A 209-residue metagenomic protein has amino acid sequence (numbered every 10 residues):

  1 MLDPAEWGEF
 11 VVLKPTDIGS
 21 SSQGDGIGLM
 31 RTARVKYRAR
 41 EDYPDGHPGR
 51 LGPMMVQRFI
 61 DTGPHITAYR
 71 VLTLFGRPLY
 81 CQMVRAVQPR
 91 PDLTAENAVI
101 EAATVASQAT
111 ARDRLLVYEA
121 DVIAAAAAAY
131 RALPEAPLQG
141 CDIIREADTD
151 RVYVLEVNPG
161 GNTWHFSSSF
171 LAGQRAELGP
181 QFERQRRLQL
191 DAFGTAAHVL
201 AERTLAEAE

Functional and structural regions predicted by a protein language model:
M1-G26: A conserved helix-loop-beta module that forms one wall/lid of the active-site cleft in ATP-utilizing catalytic domains
G8-E9, G52-M54, T67, A136-Q139: Short beta-strand or tight-loop elements that sit immediately N-terminal to catalytic metal-binding acidic residues
V11, L79-Y80, Q139, R151-E156: Protein kinase-like catalytic core scaffold
D17-G19, D61-T62, P78-L79, R85-Q88 (+2 more regions): Short, solvent-exposed loop/turn segments at secondary-structure junctions
D25-R114, D121, V152: Phosphate-binding site of ATP-dependent enzymes
R70, D142-I144: Short, surface-exposed charged micro-motifs
D113-A120, E135-A136, R145-E209: C-terminal active-site "lid" helix and adjoining low-complexity regulatory extension at the edge of ATP-using catalytic
V122-R131: A short, acidic, amphipathic alpha-helical segment used as a generic capping/interface helix at domain edges
